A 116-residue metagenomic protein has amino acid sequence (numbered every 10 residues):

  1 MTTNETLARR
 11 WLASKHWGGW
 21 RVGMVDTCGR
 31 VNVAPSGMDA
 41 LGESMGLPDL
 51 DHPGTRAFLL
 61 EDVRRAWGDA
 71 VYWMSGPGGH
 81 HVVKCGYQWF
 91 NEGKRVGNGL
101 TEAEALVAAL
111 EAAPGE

Functional and structural regions predicted by a protein language model:
M1-A34: Extreme N-terminal leader/activation tails
R9, G19, L47, R65 (+2 more regions): Short amphipathic alpha-helical "recognition" segments used for binding
S14, D26-L100: N-terminal segment of the canonical double-stranded RNA-binding domain
R95-E116: Ampiphathic alpha-helical segments that act as solvent-exposed interaction surfaces
